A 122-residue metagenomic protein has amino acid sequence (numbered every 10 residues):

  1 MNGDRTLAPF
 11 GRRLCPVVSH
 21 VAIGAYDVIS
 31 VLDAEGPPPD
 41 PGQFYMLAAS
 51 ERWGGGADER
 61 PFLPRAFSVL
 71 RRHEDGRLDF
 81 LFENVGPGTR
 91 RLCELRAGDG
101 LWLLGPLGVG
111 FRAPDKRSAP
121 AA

Functional and structural regions predicted by a protein language model:
N2-R96: Ferredoxin-reductase
P87-A122: FNR/FR-type flavoprotein reductase catalytic core
